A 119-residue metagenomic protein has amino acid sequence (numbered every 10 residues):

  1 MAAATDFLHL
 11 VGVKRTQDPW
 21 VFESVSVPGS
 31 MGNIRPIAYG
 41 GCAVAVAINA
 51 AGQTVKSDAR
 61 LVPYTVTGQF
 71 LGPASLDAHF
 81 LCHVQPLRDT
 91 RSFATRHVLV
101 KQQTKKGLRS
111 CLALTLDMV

Functional and structural regions predicted by a protein language model:
M1-V119: Terminal targeting signals and extreme-terminal segments of soluble enzymes
